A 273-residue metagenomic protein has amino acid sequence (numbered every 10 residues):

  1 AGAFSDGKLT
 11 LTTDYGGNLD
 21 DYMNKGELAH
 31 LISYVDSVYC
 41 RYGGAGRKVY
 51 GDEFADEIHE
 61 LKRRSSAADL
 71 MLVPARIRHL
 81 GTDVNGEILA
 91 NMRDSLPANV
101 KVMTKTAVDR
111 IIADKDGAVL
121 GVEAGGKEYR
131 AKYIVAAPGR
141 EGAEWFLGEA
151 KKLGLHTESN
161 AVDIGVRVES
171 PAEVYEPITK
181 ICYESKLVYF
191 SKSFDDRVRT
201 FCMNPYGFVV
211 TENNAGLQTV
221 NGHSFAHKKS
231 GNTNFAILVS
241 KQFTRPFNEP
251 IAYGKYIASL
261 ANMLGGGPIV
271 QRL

Functional and structural regions predicted by a protein language model:
A1-M23, D52-L273: Residues forming the flavin
M23, E27, L31-Y42: Conserved catalytic/binding loops enriched for acidic/polar residues
G43-V49: Cleavable N-terminal targeting peptides that direct proteins into the secretory/outer-membrane pathway or into
